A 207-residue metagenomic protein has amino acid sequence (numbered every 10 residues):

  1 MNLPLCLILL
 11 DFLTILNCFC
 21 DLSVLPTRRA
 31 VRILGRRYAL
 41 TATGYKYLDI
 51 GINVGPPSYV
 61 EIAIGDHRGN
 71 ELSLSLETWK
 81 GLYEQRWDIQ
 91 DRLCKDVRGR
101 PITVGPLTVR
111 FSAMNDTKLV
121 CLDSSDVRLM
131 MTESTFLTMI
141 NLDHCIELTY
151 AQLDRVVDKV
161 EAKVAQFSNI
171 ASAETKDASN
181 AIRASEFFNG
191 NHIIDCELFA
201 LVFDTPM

Functional and structural regions predicted by a protein language model:
N2-L3: Short, exposed "boundary/linker" segments that immediately precede the start of a downstream structural module
C6, F12-S73, E77-M207: Positively charged, low-complexity terminal tracts and the immediately adjacent first secondary-structure elements
